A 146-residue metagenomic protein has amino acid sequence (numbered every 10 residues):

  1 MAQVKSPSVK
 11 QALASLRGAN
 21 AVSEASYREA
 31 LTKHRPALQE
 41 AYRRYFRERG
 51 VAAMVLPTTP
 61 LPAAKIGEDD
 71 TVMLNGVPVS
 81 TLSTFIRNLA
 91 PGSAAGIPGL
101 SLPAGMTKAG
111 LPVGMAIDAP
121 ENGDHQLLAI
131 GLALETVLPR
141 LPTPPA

Functional and structural regions predicted by a protein language model:
M1-R43, P57, L61, P103-A109: Short helix-loop capping/hinge segments that flank enzyme active sites or metal/cofactor-binding pockets
R28-E29, S93-A146: Structural helix-boundary/capping segments
L31-T32, V77-P78, P120: A generic secondary-structure micro-motif detector that highlights 1-2 residue hydrophobic/ambivalent hotspots embedded
A37, R87, H125-A129: Generic recognition of stable, solvent-exposed alpha-helical segments in well-folded globular domains
A41-R44, V79-L102: Small-aliphatic-rich amphipathic alpha-helix that forms the alpha element of a beta-alpha
F46-R47, E135: N-terminal cationic-hydrophobic initiation segments that often serve targeting/anchoring roles
R49, A64-F85: Short, surface-exposed loop/helix-turn segments at secondary-structure junctions that function as lids/hinges flanking
A52: Conserved acidic residues
